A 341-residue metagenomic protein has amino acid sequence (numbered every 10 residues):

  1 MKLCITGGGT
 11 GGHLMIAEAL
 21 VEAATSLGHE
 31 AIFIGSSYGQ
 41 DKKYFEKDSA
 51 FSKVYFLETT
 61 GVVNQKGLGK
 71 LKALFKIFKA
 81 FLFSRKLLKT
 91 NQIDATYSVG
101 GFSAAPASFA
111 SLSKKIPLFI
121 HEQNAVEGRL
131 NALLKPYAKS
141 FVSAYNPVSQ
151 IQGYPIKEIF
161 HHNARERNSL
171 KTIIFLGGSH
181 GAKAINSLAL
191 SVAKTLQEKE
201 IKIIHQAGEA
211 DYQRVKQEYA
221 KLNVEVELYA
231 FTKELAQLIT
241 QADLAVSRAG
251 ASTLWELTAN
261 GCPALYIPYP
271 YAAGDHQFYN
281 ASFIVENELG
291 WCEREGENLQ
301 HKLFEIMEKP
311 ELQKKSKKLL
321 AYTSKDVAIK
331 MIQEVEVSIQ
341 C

Functional and structural regions predicted by a protein language model:
K2, E30, F51-S52, L112-N163: Active-site-proximal region of nucleotide-activated glycan assembly enzymes, centered on histidine/acidic-rich loops
I5-G8, T25-S26, E30-F75, D211 (+1 more regions): Conserved nucleotide-sugar phosphate-binding/catalytic loop shared by glycosyltransferases and other
H13-A24: Short amphipathic alpha-helix
G39-A50, E158, A164-L244, F278-A281 (+1 more regions): Donor-nucleotide binding loops and adjacent catalytic segments primarily of GT-B fold Leloir glycosyltransferases
K66-A95: An amphipathic, basic-hydrophobic alpha-helix
I93-A95, A236, T240-T253, C262: Acidic donor-binding loop of glycosyltransferase active sites
W291-C292, G296-T323, C341: Conserved donor-nucleotide binding/catalytic region of nucleotide-linked donor-dependent transferases
S324-C341: C-terminal alpha-helical cap of glycosyltransferases
